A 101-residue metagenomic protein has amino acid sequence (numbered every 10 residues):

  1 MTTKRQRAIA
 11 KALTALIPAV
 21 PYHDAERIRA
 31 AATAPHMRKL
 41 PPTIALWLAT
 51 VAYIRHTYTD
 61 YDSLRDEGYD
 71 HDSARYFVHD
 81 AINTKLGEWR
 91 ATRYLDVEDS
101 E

Functional and structural regions predicted by a protein language model:
M1-E101: Structure-specific DNA junction-binding interface
